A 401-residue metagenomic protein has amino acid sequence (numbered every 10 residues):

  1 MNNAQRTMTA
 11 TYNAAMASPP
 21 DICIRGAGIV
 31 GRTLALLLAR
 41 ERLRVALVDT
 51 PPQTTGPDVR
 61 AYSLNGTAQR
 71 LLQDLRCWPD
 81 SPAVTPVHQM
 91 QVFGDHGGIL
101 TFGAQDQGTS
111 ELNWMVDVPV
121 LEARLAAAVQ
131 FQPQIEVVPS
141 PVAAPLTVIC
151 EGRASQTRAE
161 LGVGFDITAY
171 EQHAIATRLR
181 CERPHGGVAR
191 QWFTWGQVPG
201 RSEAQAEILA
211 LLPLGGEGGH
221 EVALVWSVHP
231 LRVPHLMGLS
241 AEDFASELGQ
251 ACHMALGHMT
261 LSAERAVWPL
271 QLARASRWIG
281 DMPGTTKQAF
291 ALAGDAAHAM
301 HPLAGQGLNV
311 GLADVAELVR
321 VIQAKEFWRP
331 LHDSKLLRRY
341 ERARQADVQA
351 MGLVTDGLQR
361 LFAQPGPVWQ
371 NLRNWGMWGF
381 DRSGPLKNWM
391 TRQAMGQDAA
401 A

Functional and structural regions predicted by a protein language model:
Y12, A17-S18, R70, D74 (+3 more regions): Conserved N-terminal helical subregion
Y12, P19-C23, A27-H88: Glycine-rich FAD cofactor-binding loop and adjacent beta-loop-alpha segment at the N-terminus of flavoprotein
I22, V45, P145-T147, A291: Hydrophobic "anchor" residues on beta-strands that sit immediately upstream of conserved functional sites
R25, V48, C150, G294-D295 (+1 more regions): Active-site flanking residues adjacent to catalytic metal/cofactor-binding acidic residues
L72, P145-V267, R274: Conserved FAD-binding catalytic core of PHBH/FMO-like flavoproteins
R232-H332: FAD/FMN-dependent oxidoreductases across multiple families
R320-A401: C-terminal helical "tail/cap" subdomain of flavin- and related membrane-associated enzymes
